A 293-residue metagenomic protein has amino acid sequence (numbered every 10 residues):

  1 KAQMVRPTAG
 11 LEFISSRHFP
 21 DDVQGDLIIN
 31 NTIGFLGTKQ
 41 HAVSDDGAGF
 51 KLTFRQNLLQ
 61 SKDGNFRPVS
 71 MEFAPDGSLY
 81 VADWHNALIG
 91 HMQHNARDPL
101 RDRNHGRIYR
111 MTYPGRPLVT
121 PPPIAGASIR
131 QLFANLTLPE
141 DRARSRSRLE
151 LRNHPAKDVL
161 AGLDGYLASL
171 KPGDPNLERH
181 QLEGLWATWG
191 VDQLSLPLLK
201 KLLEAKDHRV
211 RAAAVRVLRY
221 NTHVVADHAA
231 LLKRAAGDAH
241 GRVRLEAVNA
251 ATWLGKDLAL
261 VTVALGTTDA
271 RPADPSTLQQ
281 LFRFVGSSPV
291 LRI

Functional and structural regions predicted by a protein language model:
K1-F133, E150-R152: Beta-propeller domains with acidic blade repeats across secreted/periplasmic ectodomains and cytosolic WD/CNH propellers
L11, S15, V23-N31, F35 (+4 more regions): Beta-propeller domains
I14, H18, N57-P99, A229-I293: Repeat-solenoid scaffold signature
N30-G34, D207, H240: Short, solvent-exposed turn/loop segments enriched in Gly/Ser/Thr/Pro and often Arg
V119-P122, R142-A156, E178-Q193, K201-E204 (+5 more regions): Structural detector for internal amphipathic alpha-helices that build alpha-solenoid repeat scaffolds
I129, L160, S195-L196, H228-A229 (+1 more regions): Core helices of alpha-solenoid repeat scaffolds
L132-E140: Charged, amphipathic alpha-helical linkers/stalks
A156-G162, Y166: Short, charge-rich amphipathic alpha-helical segments embedded in non-transmembrane helical bundles/solenoids
